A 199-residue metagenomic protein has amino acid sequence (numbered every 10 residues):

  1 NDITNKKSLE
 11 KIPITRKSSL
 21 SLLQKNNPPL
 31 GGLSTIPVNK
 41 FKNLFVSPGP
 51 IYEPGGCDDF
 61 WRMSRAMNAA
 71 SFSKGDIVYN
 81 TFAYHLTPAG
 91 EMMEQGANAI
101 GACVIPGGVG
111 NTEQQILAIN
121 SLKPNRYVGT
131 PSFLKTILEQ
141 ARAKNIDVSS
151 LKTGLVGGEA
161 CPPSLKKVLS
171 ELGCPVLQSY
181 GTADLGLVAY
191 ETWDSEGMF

Functional and structural regions predicted by a protein language model:
N1-A69, S73-K74: Nucleotide 5′-phosphate-binding alpha/beta core
R16-K25, N68-A69, M93-I100, S150-G157: Short N-terminal helix-initiation segments at or just after the protein's N-terminus
K25, L86, D184: Active-site proximal helix/loop that lines the substrate pocket of Rossmann-like NAD(P)-dependent oxidoreductase domains
V46, Y79, L155: Conserved beta-strand segments that form the floor/walls of ligand-binding pockets within enzyme and binding domains
E53-N68, I77-T136: AMP-binding/adenylate-forming
K74-G75, L151: Phosphate-coordination loops involved in phosphoryl transfer and adenosine-cofactor binding
I100-F199: Active-site glycine/GP-rich loop and adjacent strand/helix microenvironment that borders small-molecule binding pockets
